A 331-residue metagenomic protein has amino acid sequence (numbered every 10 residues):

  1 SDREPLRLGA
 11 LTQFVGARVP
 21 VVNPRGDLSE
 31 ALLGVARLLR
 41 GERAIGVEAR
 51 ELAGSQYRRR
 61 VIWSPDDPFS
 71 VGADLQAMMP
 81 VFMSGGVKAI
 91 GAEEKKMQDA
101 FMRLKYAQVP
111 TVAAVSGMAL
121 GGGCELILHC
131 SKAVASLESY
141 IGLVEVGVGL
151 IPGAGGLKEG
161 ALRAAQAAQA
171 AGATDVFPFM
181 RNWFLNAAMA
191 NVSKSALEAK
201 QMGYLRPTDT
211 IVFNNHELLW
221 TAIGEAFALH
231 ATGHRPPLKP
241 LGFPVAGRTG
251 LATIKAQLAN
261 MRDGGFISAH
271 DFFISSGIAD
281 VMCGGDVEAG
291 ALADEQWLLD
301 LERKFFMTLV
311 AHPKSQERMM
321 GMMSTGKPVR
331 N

Functional and structural regions predicted by a protein language model:
S1, R37, R50-G85, Q98-A114 (+2 more regions): A structural preference for short, pocket-lining loop segments at secondary-structure junctions
S1, R37, R50-V61, A167-S195 (+3 more regions): Intrinsically disordered, low-complexity segments enriched in small/flexible residues
D2-V15: Extreme N-terminal basic, low-complexity initiation segments that serve as generic localization/processing leaders
G9, P20-P24, G34, L39-E42 (+1 more regions): Residues at flexible loop/coil and secondary-structure boundary positions
G26, G91-K95, D300: Conserved phosphate-coordination/catalytic loops
S70, G122, E317: Residues that form or flank phosphate/diphosphate-binding pockets in enzymes that use nucleotide phosphates
V81-M83, V87-E94, Q98, M102-L241: Conserved catalytic cores of soluble enzyme domains, especially glycine-rich substrate-binding beta-alpha loops
